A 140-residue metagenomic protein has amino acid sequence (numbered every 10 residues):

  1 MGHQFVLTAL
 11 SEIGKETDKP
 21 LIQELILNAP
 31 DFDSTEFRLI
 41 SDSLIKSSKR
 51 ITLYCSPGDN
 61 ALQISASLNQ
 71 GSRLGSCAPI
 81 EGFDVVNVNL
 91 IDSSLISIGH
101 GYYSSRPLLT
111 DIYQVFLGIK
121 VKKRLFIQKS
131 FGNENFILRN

Functional and structural regions predicted by a protein language model:
M1-V6, S11: Gly/Ala-rich beta-loop-alpha elbow adjacent to hydrolase catalytic centers
L10-N140: Lipolytic serine-hydrolase domain surface
